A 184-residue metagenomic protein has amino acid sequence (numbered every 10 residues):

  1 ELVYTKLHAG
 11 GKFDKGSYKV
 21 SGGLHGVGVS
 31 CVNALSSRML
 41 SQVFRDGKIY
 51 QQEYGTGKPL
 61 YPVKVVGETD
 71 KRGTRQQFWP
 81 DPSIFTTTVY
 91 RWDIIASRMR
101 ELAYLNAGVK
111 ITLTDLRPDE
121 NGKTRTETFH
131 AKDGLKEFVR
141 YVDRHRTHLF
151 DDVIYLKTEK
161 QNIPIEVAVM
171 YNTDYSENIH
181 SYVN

Functional and structural regions predicted by a protein language model:
V3: Short basic (Lys/Arg) and small-residue
K6, G10-K132, F138-Y141: GHKL-type ATPase core
L113-N184: GHKL/Bergerat-fold ATPase module in large chromosome/replication-associated machines
